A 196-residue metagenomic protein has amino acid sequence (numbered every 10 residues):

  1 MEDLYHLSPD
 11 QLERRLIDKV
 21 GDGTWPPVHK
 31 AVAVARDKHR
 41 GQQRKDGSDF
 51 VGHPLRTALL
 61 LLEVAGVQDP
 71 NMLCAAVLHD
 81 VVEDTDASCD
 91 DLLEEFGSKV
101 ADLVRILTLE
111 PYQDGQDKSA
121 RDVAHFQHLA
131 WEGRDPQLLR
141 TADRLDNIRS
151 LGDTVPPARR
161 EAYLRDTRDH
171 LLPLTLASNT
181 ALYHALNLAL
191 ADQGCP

Functional and structural regions predicted by a protein language model:
M1-P196: Active-site helical microenvironments for divalent-metal-assisted chemistry
